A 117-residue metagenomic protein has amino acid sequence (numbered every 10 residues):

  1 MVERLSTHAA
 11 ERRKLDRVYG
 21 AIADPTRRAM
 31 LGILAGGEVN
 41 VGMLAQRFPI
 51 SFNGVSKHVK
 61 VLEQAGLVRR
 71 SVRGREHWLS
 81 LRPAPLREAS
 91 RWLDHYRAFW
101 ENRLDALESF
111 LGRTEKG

Functional and structural regions predicted by a protein language model:
M1-K14, G32, R87-G117: Amphipathic alpha-helical dimerization/coiled-coil segments that flank or bridge DNA-binding/regulatory modules
V2, R13-N53, E76-R91: N-terminal helix-turn-helix DNA-binding core of bacterial DNA-binding proteins
R17, A29, K60, G66 (+1 more regions): Active-site phosphate/pyrophosphate-handling residues
I22-P25, L62, A84, H95 (+1 more regions): Residue-level signal for short amphipathic helical patches enriched in basic/charged and nearby hydrophobic residues
Q46, K57, E63-Q64: Alpha-helical residues within the helix-turn-helix
E63-G74, W78-L81: Beta-hairpin "wing" of winged helix-turn-helix
